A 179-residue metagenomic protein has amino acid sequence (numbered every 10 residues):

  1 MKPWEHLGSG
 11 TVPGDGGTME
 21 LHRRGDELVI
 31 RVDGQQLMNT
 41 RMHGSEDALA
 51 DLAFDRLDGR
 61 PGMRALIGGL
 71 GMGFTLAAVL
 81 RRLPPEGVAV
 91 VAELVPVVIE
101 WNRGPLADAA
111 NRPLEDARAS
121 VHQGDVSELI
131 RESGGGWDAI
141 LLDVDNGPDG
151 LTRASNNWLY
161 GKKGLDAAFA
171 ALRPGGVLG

Functional and structural regions predicted by a protein language model:
M1-V32: N-terminal auxiliary segments of SAM/dcSAM-dependent transferases
K2, H43-G179: The AdoMet/dcAdoMet-binding core of the Class I SAM-like
Q36-M38: Short, surface-exposed beta-strand-loop junctions and turns on beta-sheet-rich folds
